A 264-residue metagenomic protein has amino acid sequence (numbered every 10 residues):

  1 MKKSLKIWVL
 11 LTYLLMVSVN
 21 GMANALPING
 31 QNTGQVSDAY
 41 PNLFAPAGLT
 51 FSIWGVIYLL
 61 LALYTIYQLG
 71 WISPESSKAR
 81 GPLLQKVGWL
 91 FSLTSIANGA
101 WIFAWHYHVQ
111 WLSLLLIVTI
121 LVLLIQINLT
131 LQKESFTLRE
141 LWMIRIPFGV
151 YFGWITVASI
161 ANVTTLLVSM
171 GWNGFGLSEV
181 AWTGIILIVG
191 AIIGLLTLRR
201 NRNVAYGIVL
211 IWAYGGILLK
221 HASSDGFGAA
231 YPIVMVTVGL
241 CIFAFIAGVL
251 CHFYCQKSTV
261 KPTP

Functional and structural regions predicted by a protein language model:
Y13-G30: Alpha-helical transmembrane segments of multi-pass membrane proteins
D38-I53, W142-G149, W172-W182: Short aromatic-rich membrane-water interface segments that cap or initiate transmembrane helices in multi-pass membrane
A45-F51, F175-I192, L219-A244: Membrane-interface transmembrane-helix boundary segments in multi-pass integral membrane proteins
Y64-R80, L84-Q85, S92-L114, V118-E140: Internal transmembrane alpha-helix with an interfacial aromatic "cap," most often the third helix
G70-P74, L129-E134, A247-T263: Membrane-interface capping segments at transmembrane-helix boundaries
A100-L114, M170-L177, L198-N201, S224-G228: Membrane-interface helix caps and helix-loop-helix hairpins in membrane proteins
L124-K133, A158-S169, G184-N201: Alpha-helical transmembrane segments in multipass membrane proteins, preferentially the mid-helix core
A205-G216: Central hydrophobic cores of alpha-helical transmembrane segments in multi-pass integral membrane proteins
